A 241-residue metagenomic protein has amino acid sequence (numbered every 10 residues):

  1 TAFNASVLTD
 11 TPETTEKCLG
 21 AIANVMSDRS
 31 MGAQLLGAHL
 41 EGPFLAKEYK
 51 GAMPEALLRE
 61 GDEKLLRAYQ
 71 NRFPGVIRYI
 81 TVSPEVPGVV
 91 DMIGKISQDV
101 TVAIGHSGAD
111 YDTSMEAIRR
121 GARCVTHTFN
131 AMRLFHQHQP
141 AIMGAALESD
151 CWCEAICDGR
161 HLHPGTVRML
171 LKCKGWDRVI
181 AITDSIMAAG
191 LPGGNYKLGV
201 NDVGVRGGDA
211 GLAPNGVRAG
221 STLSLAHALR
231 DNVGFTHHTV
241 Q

Functional and structural regions predicted by a protein language model:
T1-C18, A33-A46, F73-E85, T101 (+3 more regions): Divalent metal-dependent hydrolysis catalytic cores, especially in the metallo-beta-lactamase
L8, L45, G108, I186-M187: Catalytic metal-binding/acid-base residues of hydrolase active sites
C18-A21, V25: N-terminal small/polar loop signature for handling phosphorylated ligands or for N-terminal nucleophile
V25-S27, R59-T126, M132-C153, R160-V179 (+1 more regions): Histidine/acidic residue-rich metal-binding segments in metalloenzymes
L40, I96, V125, D184 (+1 more regions): Conserved, mostly hydrophobic/aromatic
G42-F44, N130-M132, C157-R160, T183-G190: Glycine-rich beta-alpha junction loops
E48-L58: Glycine-rich phosphate-binding loop of ATP-grasp-fold ATP-dependent ligases
I142-A155, K172-Q241: His/Asp/Glu-enriched, well-ordered alpha-helical/loop segment that forms or immediately abuts the divalent-metal
